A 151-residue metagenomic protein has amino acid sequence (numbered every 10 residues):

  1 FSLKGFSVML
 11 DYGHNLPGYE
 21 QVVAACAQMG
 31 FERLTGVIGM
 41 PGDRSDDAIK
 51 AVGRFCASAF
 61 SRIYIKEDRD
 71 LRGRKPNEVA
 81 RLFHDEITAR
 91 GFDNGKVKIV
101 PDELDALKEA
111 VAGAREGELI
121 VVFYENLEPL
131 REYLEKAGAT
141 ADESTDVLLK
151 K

Functional and structural regions predicted by a protein language model:
F1-K151: ATP-dependent carboxylate-amine ligase
